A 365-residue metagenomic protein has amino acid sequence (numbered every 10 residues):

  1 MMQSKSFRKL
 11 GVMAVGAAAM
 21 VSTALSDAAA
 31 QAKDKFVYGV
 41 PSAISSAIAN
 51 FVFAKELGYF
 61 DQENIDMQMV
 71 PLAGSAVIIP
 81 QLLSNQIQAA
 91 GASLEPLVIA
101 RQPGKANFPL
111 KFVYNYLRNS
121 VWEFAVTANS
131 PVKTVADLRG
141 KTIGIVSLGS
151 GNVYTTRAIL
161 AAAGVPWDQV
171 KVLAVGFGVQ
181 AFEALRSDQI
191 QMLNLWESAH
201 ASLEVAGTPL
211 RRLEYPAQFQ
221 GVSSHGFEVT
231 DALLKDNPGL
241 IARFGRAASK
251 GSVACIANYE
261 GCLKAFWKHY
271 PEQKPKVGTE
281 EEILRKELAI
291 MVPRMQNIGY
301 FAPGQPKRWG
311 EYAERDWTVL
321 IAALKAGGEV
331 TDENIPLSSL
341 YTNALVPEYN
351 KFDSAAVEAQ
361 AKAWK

Functional and structural regions predicted by a protein language model:
M2-A14: Bacterial N-terminal signal peptides that target proteins for export
F7, T134-V135, L337: Structural motif detector for alpha-helix initiation sites
M20-A28: C-terminal segment of classical bacterial N-terminal signal peptides
Q31-E197, T208, L213-G221: Short, glycine-/small- and polar/acidic-enriched structural segments that line small-molecule recognition paths
Q68-M69, E281-I290, I335-P347: Short linear loop/turn motifs
S130, Q180-E280: Pocket-lining segment of extracytoplasmic ligand-binding domains
N237-V330: Secondary-structure end/capping motifs
E314-K365: Conserved C-terminal helix/tail region of periplasmic/extracytoplasmic solute-binding proteins
